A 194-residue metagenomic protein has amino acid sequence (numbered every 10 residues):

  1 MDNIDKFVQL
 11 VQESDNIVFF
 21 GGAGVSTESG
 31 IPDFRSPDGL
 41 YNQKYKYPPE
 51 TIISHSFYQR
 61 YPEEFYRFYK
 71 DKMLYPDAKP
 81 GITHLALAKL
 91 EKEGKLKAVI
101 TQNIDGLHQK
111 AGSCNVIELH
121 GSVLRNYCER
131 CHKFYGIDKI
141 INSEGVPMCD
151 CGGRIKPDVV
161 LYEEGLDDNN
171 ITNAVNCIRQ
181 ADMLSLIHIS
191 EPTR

Functional and structural regions predicted by a protein language model:
M1-R194: Conserved catalytic core of sirtuin-type NAD+-dependent deacylases
